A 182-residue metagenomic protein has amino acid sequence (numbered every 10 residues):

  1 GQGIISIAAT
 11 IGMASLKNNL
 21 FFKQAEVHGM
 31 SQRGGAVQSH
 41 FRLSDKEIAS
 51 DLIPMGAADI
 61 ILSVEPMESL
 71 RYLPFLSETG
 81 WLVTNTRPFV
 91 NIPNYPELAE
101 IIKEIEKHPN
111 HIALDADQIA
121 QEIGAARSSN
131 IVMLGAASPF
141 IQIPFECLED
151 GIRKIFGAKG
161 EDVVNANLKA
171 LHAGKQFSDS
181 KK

Functional and structural regions predicted by a protein language model:
G1-K182: Active-site cofactor/cluster-binding pocket
